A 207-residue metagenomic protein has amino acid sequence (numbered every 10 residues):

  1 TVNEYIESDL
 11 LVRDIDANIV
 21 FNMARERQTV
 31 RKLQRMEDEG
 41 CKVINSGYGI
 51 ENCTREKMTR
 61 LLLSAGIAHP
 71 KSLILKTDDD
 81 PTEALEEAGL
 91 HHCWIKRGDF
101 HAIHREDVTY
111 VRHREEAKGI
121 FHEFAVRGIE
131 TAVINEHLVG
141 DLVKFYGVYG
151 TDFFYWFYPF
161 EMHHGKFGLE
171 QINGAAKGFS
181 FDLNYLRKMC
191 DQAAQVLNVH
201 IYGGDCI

Functional and structural regions predicted by a protein language model:
T1-I44, G49: ATP-binding N-terminal substructure of ATP-dependent carboxylate-amine bond-forming enzymes
L10, Q28-R31, P81-T82, A117-K118 (+2 more regions): Short, well-ordered alpha-helical microsegments
I15, A88, L197: Active-site charged/polar residues at nucleotide-handling catalytic sites that mediate phosphoryl, nucleotidyl
A24, G98, H137-L138, Y146 (+1 more regions): Anionic group-transfer/hydrolysis microenvironments
Q34, R60, Q192: Surface-exposed charge patches
E37-G40, Y48-L142, N184: Active-site nucleotide/adenylate-binding loops and adjacent lid/helix of ATP-dependent enzymes
Y110-L197: Phosphate-binding site of ATP-dependent enzymes
A194-I207: Conserved metal-phosphate-binding beta-hairpin within the catalytic cores of diverse ATP-dependent phosphoryl-transfer
